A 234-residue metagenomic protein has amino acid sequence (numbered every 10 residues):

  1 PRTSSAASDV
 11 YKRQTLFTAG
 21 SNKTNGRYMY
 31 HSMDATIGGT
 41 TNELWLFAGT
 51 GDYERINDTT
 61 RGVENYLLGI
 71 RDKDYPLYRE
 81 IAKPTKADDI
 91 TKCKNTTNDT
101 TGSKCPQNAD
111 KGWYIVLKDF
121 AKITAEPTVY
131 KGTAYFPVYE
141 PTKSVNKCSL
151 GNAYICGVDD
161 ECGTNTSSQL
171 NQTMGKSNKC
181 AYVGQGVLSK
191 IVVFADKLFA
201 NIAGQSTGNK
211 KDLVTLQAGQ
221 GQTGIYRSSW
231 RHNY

Functional and structural regions predicted by a protein language model:
P1-A7: Positively charged, low-complexity/disordered segments
S8-Y234: Beta-propeller fold recognition
